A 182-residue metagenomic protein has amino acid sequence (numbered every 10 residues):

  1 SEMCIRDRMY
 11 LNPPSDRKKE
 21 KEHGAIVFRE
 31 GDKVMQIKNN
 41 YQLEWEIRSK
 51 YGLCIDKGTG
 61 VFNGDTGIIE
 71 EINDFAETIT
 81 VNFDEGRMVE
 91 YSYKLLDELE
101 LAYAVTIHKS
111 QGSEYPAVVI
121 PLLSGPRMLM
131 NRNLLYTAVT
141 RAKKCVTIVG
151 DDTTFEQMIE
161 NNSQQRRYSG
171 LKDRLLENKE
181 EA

Functional and structural regions predicted by a protein language model:
S1-I5: Short, small-residue-biased leader/transition segments that mark boundaries at the very start of proteins
R8, N12, D32-M35, N39-N40 (+1 more regions): Amphipathic, well-packed alpha-helical segments that form the structural scaffold of globular domains
Y10-E20, S49-Y51, L96-L101: Short, structured beta-strand/loop micro-motifs enriched in basic residues and often containing a Trp
S15-H23, I148-T153: A generic structural motif
E22-F28, G58: Short, surface-exposed secondary-structure edge patches
H23, I37-N39, H108, L123-S124: A structural micro-motif recognizing beta-strand termini and the immediately following turn/loop segments
I26-L53: Short coil-to-beta transition motif at edge beta-strands of beta-rich domains
I55-T59, N63-A182: C-terminal accessory regions
